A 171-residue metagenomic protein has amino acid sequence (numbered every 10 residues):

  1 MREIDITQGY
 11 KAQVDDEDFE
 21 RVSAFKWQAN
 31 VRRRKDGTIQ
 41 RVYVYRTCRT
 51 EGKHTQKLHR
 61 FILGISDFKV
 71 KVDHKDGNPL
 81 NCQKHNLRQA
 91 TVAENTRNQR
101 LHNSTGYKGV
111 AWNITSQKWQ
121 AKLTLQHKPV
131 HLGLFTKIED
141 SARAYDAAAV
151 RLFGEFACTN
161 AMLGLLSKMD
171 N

Functional and structural regions predicted by a protein language model:
M1-T47: Short helix-coil boundary/hinge micro-motifs
K11-Q13, T50-H127, V150: Short, cationic Gly/His-enriched loop motifs
R32-G52, T115-K118, T124, I138: Repeated polar recognition positions within modular binding domains
A90-R97, L101-H102, L152-N171: Extended, polar beta-sheet/loop recognition surfaces of beta-rich domains that mediate binding to diverse ligands
W119-A121, V130, D146-R151, A157-G164: A generic structured-segment signal
K128-I138: A short, exposed loop/beta-hairpin motif centered on an aromatic-Gly-Thr core
T136-L152: A short, charged, amphipathic alpha-helix used as a generic interaction element across diverse proteins
